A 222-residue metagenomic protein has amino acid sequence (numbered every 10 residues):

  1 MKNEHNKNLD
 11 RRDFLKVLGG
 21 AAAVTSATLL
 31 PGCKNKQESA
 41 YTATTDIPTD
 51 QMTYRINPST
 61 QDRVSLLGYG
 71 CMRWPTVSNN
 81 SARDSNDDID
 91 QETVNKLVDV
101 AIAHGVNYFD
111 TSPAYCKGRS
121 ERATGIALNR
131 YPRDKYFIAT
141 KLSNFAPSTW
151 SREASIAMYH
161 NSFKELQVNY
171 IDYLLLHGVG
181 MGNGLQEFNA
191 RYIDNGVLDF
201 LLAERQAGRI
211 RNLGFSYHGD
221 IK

Functional and structural regions predicted by a protein language model:
M1-D10: N-terminal secretory signal peptides
L9-L30: N-terminal export leaders
L30-G68, S81: C-terminal segment of N-terminal export signals and the immediately downstream linker at the start of the mature
N57, Y69, F109, T124 (+3 more regions): Conserved, mostly hydrophobic/aromatic
P58-Q61, G125-R133, K164-Q167: Acidic (Asp/Glu)-rich catalytic clusters
C71-I89: Acidic/histidine-rich helix-loop elements that form or flank divalent-metal/phosphate-binding sites at the catalytic
S78, T149-K222: Glycine/proline-rich, positively charged, aromatic-decorated active-site loop/lid region on the catalytic face
T111-A127, L185: Glycine-rich, proline-tolerant flexible connector loops at the mouths of alpha/beta enzymes
